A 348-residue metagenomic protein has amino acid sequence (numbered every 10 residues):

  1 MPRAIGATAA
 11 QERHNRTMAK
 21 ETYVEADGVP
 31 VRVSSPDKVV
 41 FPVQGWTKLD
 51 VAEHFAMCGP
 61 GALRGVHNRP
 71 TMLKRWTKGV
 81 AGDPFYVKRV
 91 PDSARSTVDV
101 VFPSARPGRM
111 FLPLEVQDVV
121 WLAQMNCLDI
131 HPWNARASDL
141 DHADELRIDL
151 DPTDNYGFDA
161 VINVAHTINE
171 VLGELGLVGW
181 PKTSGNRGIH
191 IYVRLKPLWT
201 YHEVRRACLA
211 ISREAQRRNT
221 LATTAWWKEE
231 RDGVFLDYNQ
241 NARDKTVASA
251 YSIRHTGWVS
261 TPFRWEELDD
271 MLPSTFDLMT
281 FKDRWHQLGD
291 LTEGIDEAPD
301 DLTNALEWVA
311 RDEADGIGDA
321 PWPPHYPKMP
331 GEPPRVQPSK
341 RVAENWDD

Functional and structural regions predicted by a protein language model:
A10, R16-A52, L63, H67 (+2 more regions): C-terminal accessory nucleic-acid interaction domains of nucleic acid-metabolism proteins
A19-A26, A52, A56-R147, D151-D154 (+4 more regions): SsDNA-processing nucleotidyl-transfer enzymes
H54, F158-L177, V204-N219: Long, well-ordered alpha-helical scaffolding segments within enzyme catalytic domains, especially pronounced
L73-W76, G179-G185, T224-K228: Short beta-strand
T183-V193: Short, conserved phosphate-binding/catalytic loop or strand-edge motifs used in phosphoryl-/nucleotidyl-transfer
Y192-R206: Catalytic palm subdomain of template-directed nucleic-acid polymerases, centered on the conserved carboxylate motif
